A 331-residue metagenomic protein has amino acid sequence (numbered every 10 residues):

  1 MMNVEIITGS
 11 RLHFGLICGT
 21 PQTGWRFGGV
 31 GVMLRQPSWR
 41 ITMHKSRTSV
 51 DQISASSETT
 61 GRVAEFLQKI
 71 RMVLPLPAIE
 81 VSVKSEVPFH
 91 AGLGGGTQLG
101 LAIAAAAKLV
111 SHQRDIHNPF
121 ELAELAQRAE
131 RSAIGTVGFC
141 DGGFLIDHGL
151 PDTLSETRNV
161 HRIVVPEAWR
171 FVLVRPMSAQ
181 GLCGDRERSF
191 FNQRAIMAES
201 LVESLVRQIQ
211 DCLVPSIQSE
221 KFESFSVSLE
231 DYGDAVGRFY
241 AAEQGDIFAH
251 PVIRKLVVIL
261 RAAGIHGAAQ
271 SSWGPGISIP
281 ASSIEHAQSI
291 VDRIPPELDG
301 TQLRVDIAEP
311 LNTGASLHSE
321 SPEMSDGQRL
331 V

Functional and structural regions predicted by a protein language model:
M1-A91, G95, K108-D115, L311-T313 (+2 more regions): ATP-binding N-lobe of GHMP and related small-molecule kinases
M2-I7, G15, P21-R26, H117-H266 (+1 more regions): ATP-dependent small-molecule kinase catalytic core of the GHMP/sugar-kinase superfamily and closely related
R47-S49, I103, Y232-R238: Short, basic/glycine-rich phosphate-binding loops at helix/coil junctions that contact nucleotide phosphates
L93-H117, G138-G149: DPxDG-like acidic metal-binding loop motif
A269: Claisen-condensing/thiolase-fold acyl-transfer catalytic domains that form or cleave C-C bonds in fatty acid
P275: Conserved glycine-rich beta-strand-loop-beta hairpin in the small C-terminal domain of fold type I
